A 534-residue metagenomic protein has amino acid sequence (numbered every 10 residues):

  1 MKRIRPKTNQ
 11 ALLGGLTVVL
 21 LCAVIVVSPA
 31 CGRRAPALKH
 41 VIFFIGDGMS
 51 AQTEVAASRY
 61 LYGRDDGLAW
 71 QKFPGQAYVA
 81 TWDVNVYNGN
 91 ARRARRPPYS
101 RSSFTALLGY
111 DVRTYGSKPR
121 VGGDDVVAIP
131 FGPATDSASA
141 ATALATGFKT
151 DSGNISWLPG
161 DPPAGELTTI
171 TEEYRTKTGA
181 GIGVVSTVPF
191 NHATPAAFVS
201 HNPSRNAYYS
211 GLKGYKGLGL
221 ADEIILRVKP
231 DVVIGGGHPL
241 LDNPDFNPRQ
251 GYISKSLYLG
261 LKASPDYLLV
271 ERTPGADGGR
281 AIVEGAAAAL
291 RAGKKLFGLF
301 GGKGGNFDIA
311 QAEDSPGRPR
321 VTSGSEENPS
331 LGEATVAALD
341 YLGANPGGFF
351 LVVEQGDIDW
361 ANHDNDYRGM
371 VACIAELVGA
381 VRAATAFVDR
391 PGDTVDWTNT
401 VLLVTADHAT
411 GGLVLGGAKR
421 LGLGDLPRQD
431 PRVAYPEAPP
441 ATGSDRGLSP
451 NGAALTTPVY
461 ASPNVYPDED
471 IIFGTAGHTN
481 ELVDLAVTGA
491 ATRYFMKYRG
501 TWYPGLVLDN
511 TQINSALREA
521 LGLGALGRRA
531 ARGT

Functional and structural regions predicted by a protein language model:
M1-N9: N-terminal secretory signal peptides that target proteins for export/translocation
G15-V26: Bacterial N-terminal signal peptides
L38-V41, G46-T142, H192-G533: A post-motif C-terminal structural segment
A138-L158, A361: Short, conserved helix/loop micro-motifs enriched in His/Cys and acidic residues
A145-G147, E173-T178, L226: Alpha-helix C-terminal capping segments
L158-E166: Glycine-rich anion/phosphate-binding loops
E166, T171-E172, K177-A197, A525: Glycine-rich phosphate/pyrophosphate-binding loops and their adjacent beta-strand/loop elements at enzyme active sites
